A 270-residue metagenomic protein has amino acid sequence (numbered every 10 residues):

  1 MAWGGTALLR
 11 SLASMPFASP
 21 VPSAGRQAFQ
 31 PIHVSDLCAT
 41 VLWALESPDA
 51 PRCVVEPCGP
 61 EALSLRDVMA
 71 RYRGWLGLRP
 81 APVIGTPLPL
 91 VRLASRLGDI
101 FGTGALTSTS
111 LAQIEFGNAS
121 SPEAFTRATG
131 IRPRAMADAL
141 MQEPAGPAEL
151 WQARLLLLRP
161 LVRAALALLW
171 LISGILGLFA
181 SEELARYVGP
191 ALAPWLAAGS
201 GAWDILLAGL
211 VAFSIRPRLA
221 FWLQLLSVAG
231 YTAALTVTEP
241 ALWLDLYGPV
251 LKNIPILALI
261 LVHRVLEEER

Functional and structural regions predicted by a protein language model:
M1-L8, Q27-A28, L63-S64: Flexible, glycine-rich beta-alpha linker
T6-L12, L184-Y187: Short, flexible, mixed-charge acidic loops at enzyme active sites
S11-I32, D36, T40-A44, P48-P51 (+1 more regions): A conserved pocket-lining segment of Rossmann-fold NAD(P)-dependent short-chain dehydrogenase/reductase
F17-P22, R26-V34, L97-A119: Low-complexity, charge- and small-residue-enriched intrinsically disordered regions
F29-S35, L63, R134, S200-W203: Residue-level signal for the nucleotide or nucleotide-sugar donor/cofactor binding architecture
W43-S108, S120-R159: Mid/C-terminal beta-alpha module of Rossmann-like enzyme folds, strongest in SDR-family dehydrogenases/epimerases
T129-P133, L140-R270: Membrane-interface extramembranous regions
